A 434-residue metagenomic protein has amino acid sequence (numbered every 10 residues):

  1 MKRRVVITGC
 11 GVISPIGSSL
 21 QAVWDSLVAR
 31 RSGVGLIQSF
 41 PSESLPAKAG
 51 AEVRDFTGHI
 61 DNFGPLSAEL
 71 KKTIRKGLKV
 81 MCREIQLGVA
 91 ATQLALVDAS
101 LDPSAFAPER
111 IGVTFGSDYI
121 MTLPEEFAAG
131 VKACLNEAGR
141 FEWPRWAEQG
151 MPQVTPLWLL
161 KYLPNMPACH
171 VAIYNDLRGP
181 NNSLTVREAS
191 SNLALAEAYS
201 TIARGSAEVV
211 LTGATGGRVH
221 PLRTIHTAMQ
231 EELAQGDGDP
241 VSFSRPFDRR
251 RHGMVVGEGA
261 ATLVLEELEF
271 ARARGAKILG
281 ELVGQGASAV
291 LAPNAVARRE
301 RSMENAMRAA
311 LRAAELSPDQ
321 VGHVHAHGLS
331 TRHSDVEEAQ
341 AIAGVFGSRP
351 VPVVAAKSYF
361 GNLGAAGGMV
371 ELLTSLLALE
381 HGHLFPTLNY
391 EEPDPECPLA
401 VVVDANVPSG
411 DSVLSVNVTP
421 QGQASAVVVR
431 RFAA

Functional and structural regions predicted by a protein language model:
M1-G77, A99, E269-E281, L373-L388 (+1 more regions): ACP-dependent fatty acid/polyketide chain-elongation machinery
R4-T8, R31, G35-L36, G238-L316 (+2 more regions): Condensing-enzyme catalytic core mediating Claisen C-C bond formation in acyl metabolism
I7, V28-N175, G179-N181, G216-T224 (+1 more regions): Conserved beta-ketoacyl condensing-enzyme motif
L27, V80-Q86, F106-P108, W158-P164 (+4 more regions): Active-site nucleophile and cofactor-binding loops and adjacent substrate-binding regions of central metabolic enzymes
Q38, A207-H252, Q285-R298, A326-V336 (+1 more regions): Acyl-CoA/ACP chain-elongation machinery
G88-A99, E267, E300-E315, A341 (+2 more regions): Short, well-ordered amphipathic alpha-helical segments that serve as non-catalytic structural scaffolds within diverse
G88-L101, P164-A168, A172-N175, N181-G216 (+4 more regions): Active-site-proximal alpha-helical scaffold in enzymes
L135-T155, A196, S200, R204 (+5 more regions): Glycine-/small-residue-rich "gating" segment that lines the acyl/pantetheine channel and substrate pocket
